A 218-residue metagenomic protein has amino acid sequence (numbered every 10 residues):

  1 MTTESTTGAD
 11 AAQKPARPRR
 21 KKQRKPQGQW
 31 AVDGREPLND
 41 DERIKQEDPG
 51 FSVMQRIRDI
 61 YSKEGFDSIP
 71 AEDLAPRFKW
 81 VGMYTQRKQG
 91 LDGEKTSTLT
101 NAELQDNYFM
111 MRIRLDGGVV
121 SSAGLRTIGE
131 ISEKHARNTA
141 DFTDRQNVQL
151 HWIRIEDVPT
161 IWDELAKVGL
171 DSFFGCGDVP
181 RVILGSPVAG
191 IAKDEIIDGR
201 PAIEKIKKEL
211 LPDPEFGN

Functional and structural regions predicted by a protein language model:
M1-F109: Iron-sulfur (Fe-S) cluster-binding modules
T2-T7, Y108-N218: Small-residue-enriched alpha-helical segments and adjacent helix-cap loops that form tight helix-helix packing
